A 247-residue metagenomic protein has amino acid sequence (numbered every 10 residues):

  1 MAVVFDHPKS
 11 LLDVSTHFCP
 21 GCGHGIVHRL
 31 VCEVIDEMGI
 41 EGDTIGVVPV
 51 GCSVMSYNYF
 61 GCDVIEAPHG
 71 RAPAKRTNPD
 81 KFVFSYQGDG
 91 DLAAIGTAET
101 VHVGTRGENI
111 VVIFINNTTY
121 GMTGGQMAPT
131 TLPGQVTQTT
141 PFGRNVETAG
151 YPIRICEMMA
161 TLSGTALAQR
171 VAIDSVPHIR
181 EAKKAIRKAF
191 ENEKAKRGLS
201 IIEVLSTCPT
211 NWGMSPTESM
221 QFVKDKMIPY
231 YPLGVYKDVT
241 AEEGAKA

Functional and structural regions predicted by a protein language model:
M1-K81, A195: Thiamine diphosphate
M1-V4, P8, D13-H17, K194-A247: Flexible, low-complexity linker and terminal segments
V14, I40-T44, N78-V83, R106-V111 (+3 more regions): Short coil/turn connectors at secondary-structure junctions
V50-C52, N117-T119, S175, E203-N211: Glycine-rich beta-alpha junction loops
V50-G121, K184-K188: Thiamine diphosphate
D63-I65, V103, A128-L132, E218-Q221: Short, hinge-like loop/turn segments at secondary-structure boundaries
D80, A128-A195: Conserved thiamine diphosphate
T97-H102, M122-V136: Active-site-proximal loop->helix
